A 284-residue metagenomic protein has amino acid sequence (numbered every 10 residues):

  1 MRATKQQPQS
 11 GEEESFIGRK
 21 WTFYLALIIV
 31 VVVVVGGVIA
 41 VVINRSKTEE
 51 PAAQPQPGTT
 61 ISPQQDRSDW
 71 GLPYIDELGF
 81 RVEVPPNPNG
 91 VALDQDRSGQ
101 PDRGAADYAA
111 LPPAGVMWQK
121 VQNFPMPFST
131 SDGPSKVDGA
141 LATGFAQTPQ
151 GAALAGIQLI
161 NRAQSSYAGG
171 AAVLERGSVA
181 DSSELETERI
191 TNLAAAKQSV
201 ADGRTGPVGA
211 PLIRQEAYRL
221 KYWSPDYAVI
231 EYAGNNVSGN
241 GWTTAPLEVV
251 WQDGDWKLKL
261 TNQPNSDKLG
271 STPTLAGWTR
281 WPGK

Functional and structural regions predicted by a protein language model:
M1-A114: Amphipathic, hydrophobic N-terminal targeting peptides for secretion and organelle import
E12-S15, S129-S135, Y222-W223: Short amphipathic alpha-helical segments, especially helix-boundary/capping motifs
S46-K47, L154-Q158, W256: Conserved short hydrophobic patches within well-ordered secondary structure
T48-E50, P57, A140-L154, Q215-Y227: Amphipathic repeat-derived elements
D66-D132, W242-P273: Short beta-strand edge/turn micro-motifs at domain boundaries
V116, N123-A196: Core segments of small alpha/beta cavity-forming domains
A194-A210: Short, solvent-exposed helix-to-loop capping segments enriched in aromatics
P207-K284: Extracellularly exposed regions in secreted/surface proteins, prominently low-complexity, repeat-rich
